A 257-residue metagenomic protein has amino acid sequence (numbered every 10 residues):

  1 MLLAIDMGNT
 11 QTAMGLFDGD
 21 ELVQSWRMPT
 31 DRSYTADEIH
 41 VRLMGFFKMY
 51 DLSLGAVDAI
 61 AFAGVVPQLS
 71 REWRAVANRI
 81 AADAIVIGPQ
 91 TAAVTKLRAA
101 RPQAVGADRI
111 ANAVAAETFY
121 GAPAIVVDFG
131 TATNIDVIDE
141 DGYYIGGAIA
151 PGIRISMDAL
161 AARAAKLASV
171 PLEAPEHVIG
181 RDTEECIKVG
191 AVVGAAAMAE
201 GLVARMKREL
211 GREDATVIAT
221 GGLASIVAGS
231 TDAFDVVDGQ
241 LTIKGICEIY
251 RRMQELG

Functional and structural regions predicted by a protein language model:
L2-D6, A61, A124-D128, I218: Short glycine-aspartate micro-motif
L2-G45, G142-A168, A174-H177, E185: Short glycine-rich, Thr/Ser-proximal phosphate-binding strand/loop in the N-terminal lobe of ATP-dependent enzymes
T12-L16, V126, T133-I138: Short beta-strand scaffold segments in enzyme catalytic cores
W26, R32, P175-T216, F234-V236: Adenine-nucleotide phosphate-binding core of ATP-dependent small-molecule kinases
L43-D58, L202-D214: Phosphate/pyrophosphate-binding loops at sites that engage ATP/ADP/AMP, CoA/4′-phosphopantetheine, polyphosphate
Y50-V105, D141-G147, G152-I153, R181-V192 (+3 more regions): Short beta-strand-loop/turn "lid" adjacent to the catalytic site in phosphate-handling enzymes
A93-A124, C247-Q254: Conserved phosphate-binding catalytic cores of ATP/NTP-utilizing and phosphoryl-transfer enzymes
I110, A165, V192, D235-G257: Glycine-rich phosphate-binding/hydrolytic loop that grips phosphoryl groups
